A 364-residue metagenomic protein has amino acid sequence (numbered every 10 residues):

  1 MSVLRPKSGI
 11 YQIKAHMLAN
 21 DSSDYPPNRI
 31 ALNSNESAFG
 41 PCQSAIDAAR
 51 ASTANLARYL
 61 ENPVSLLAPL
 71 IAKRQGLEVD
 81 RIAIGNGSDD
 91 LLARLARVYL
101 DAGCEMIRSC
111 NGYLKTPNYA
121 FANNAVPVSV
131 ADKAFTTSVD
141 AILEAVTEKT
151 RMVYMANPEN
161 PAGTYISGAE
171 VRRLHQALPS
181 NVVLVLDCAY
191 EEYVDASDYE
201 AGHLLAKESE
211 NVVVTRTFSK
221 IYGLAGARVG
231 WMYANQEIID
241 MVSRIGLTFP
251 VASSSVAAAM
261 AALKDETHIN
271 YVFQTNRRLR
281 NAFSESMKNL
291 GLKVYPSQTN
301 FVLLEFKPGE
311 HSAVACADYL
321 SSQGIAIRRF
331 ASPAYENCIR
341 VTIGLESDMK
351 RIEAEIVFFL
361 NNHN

Functional and structural regions predicted by a protein language model:
M1-R58: N-terminal "arm"/small-domain region of PLP-dependent enzymes with the aminotransferase-like
C42, N211-Y295: PLP-dependent aminotransferase class I/II
V64-E105: Phosphate-binding glycine-rich loop
V98-M155: PLP-dependent aminotransferase-like
F121, V139-E148, P161-L184, Y190-I221: Active-site pre-lysine segment of PLP-dependent enzymes
M155, L186-D187: Hydrophobic residues in beta-strands of the RecA-like P-loop NTPase core, especially within AAA+ ATPase
A169, A315, Y319-Q323, R328 (+1 more regions): PLP-dependent enzyme catalytic core of the Aspartate aminotransferase-like
R277, N289-Q323, I339: Conserved PLP-binding catalytic core of the aspartate aminotransferase-like
